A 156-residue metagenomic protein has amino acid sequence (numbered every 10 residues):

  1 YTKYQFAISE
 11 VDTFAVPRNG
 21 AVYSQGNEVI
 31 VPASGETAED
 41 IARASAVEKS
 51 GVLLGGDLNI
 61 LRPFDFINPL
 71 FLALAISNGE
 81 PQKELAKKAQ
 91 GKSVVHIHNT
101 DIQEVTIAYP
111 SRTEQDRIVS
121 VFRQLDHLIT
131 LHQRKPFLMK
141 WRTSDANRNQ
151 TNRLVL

Functional and structural regions predicted by a protein language model:
Y1-L156: Feature detects amphipathic, helix-rich regulatory segments
